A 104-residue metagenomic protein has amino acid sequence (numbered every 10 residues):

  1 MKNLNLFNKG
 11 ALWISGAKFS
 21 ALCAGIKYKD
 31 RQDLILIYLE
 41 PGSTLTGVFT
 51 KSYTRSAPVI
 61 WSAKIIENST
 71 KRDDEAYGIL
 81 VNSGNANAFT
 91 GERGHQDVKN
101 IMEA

Functional and structural regions predicted by a protein language model:
M1-T54: N-terminal amphipathic/basic leader segments beginning at the initiator methionine
L12, L80, N87: Short glycine- and Lys/Arg-enriched binding-loop motifs that mark or flank ligand-binding interfaces
Q32, R55, Y77, G94-I101: General structural feature for long, well-ordered alpha-helical segments within catalytic domains of soluble enzymes
I37-Y38, L80-N82: Short beta-strand segments
E40-P41, I65, N85: A broadly conserved detector of short glycine/acidic/proline-rich loop/turn motifs that flank catalytic sites and bind
T44-R72: Glycine-rich oxoanion-binding loops at beta->alpha junctions
D74-Y77, N85: Cofactor-binding beta-sheet edge motifs in enzyme active sites
S83-A104: Alpha-helical support elements that line or immediately flank enzyme active sites and cofactor-binding pockets
